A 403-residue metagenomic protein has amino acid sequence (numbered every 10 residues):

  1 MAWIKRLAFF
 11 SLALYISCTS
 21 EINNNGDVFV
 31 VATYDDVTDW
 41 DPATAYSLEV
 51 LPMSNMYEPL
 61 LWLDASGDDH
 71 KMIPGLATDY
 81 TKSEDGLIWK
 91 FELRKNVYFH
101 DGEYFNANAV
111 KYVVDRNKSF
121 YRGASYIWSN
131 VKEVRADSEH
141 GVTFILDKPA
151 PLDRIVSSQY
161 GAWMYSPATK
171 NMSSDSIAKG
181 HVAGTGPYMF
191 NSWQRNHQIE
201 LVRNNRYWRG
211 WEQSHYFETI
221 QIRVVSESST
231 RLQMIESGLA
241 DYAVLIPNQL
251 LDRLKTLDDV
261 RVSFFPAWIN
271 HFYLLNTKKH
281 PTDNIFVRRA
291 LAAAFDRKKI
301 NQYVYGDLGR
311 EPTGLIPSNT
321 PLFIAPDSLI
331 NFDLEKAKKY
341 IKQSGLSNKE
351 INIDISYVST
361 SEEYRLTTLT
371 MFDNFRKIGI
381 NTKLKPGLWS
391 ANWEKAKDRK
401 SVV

Functional and structural regions predicted by a protein language model:
I22, E92, Y126-K170, S192-Q194: Surface-exposed binding/hinge segments that line and control ligand-binding clefts or catalytic entry sites
V31, G102, R376-V403: Periplasmic binding protein-like
A32-E84, D115, H181-A183: N-terminal lobe/hinge region of extracytoplasmic solute-binding protein
D35-L51, L76, E103, P149 (+2 more regions): A structural "hinge/loop" feature
D64-G67, S158-H215, T219-Q221, E227-S229 (+2 more regions): Gly/Pro-rich hinge or "lid" segments in bacterial periplasmic/extracellular proteins
T78-G123, D137, T143, M234 (+1 more regions): Aromatic- and charge-enriched surface segment that lines or borders ligand/interaction sites
R203, S263, D283-D373, K377-I378 (+1 more regions): Append "and occasionally in soluble cytosolic enzymes with long acidic Gly/Pro-rich linkers
R206-R253, N381-K383: Ligand-site clamp/hinge motif
